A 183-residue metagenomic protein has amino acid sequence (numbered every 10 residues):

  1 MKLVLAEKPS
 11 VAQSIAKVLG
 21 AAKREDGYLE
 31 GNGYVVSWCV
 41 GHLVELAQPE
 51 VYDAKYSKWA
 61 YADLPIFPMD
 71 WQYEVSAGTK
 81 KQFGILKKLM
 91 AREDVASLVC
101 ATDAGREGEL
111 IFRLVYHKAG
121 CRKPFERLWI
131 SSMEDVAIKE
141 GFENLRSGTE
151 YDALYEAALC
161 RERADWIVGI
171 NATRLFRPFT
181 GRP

Functional and structural regions predicted by a protein language model:
M1-F179: Intrinsically disordered, low-complexity regulatory segments
P183: Functional cation/ligand-contacting sites centered on basic and imidazole/sulfhydryl donors
